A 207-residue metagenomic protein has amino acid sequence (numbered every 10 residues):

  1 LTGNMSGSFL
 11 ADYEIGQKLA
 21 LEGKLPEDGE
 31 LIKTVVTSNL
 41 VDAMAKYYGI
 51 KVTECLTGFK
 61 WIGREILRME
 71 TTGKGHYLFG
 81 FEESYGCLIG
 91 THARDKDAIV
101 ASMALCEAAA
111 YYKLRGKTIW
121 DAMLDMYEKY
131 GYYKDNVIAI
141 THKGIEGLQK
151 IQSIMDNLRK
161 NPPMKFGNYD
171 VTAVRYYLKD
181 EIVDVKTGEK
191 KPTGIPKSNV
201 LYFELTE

Functional and structural regions predicted by a protein language model:
L1-G3, F9, K18-E207: Phosphate-binding and adjacent anionic-ligand microenvironments
E14: Catalytic core segments in nucleotide and nucleic-acid processing enzymes
